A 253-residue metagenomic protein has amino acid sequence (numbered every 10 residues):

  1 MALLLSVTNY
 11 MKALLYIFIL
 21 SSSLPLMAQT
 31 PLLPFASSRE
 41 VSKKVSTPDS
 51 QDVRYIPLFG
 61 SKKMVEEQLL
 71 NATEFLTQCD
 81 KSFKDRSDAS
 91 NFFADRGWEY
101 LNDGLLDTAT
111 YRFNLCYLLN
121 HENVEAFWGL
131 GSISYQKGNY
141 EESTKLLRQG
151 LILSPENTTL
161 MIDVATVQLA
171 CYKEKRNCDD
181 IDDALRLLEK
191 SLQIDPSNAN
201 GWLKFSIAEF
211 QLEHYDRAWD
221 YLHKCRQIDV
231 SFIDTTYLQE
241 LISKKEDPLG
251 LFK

Functional and structural regions predicted by a protein language model:
M1-L33: Bacterial Sec-dependent N-terminal signal peptides
Q29-N102: N-terminal leader/linker segments that initiate helical-solenoid repeat arrays
L32-F35, F75, D88, A199-K253: Terminal, low-structured helical/coil segments at or just beyond the last alpha-helical repeat
E99, V124-N200: Alpha-helical adaptor scaffolds
G104, G138-N139, A165, A170-R176 (+3 more regions): Short coil/turn linking the two alpha-helices of tandem helical-hairpin repeats
L119, L153, I194, Q227-I228: Structural marker of alpha-solenoid helical repeat scaffolds
